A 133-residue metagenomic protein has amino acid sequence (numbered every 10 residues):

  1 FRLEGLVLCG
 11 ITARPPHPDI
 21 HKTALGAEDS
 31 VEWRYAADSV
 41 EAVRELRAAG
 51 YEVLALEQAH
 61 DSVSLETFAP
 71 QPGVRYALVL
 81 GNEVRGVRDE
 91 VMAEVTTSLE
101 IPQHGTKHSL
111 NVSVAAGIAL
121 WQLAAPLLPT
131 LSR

Functional and structural regions predicted by a protein language model:
F1-D61: RNA substrate-binding interface of SAM-dependent RNA methyltransferases
T12, E28, E83, R88 (+1 more regions): Gly/Ser/Thr-rich beta-alpha loop segments that engage phosphate groups in nucleotides
A24, A69, L123, L127: Active-site catalytic pocket residues across diverse enzymes, especially alpha/beta-hydrolases
L46, L78-L80, L110, L120: Generic leucine side-chain signal with a strong bias for well-ordered alpha-helical environments
A48-G50, P70-G73, T130: Short, glycine- and charge-enriched coil/turn segments that flank and shape catalytic ligand pockets
V53, V79, A115: A residue-level signal for conserved active-site and pocket-lining positions in enzyme catalytic cores
Q58-H104: Active-site/ligand-binding-proximal alpha/beta "capping" segment
D89-L131: Structured adenosyl-cofactor binding patch, chiefly the S-adenosyl-L-methionine
